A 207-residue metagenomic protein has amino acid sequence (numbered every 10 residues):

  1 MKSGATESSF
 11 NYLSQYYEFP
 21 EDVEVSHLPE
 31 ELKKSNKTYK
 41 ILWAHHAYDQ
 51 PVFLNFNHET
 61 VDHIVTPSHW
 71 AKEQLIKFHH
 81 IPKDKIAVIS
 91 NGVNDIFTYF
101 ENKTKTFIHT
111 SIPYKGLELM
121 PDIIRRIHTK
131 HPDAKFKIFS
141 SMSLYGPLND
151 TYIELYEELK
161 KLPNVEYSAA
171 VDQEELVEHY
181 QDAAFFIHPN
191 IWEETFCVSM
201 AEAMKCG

Functional and structural regions predicted by a protein language model:
M1-L28: N-terminal pre-catalytic "stem/leader" segment of glycosyltransferase-like enzymes
D22-Q50, H63-T66, A87-V88: Active-site proximal beta-strand in glycosyltransferases
V61-H69, I187: A short beta-strand/loop micro-motif in the catalytic core of glycosyltransferases that engages the nucleotide-sugar
W70, G92: Carbohydrate-associated surface elements
F100-K115, P121-H128, K137: Conserved donor-binding/catalytic core segment of Leloir-type glycosyltransferases
N149-E174: Nucleotide-activated donor-binding/catalytic signature segment of Leloir-type glycosyltransferases, i.e., the conserved
V177, M200-K205: Short alpha-helical segment that forms part of, or immediately flanks, the ligand-binding pocket in carbohydrate-active
Q181-T195: Acidic donor-binding loop of glycosyltransferase active sites
